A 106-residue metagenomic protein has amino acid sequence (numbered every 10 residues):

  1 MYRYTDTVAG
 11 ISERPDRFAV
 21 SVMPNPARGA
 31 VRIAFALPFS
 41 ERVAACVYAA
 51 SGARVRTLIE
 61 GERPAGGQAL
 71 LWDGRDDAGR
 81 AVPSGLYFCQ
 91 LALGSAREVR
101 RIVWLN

Functional and structural regions predicted by a protein language model:
M1-A9: Blade-level signature of beta-propeller repeat domains, shared across WD40, Kelch, NHL, RCC1 and BNR/Asp-box propellers
S12: C-terminal active-site-capping segments
P15-M23, R28-N106: C-terminal outer-membrane/trafficking sorting elements
